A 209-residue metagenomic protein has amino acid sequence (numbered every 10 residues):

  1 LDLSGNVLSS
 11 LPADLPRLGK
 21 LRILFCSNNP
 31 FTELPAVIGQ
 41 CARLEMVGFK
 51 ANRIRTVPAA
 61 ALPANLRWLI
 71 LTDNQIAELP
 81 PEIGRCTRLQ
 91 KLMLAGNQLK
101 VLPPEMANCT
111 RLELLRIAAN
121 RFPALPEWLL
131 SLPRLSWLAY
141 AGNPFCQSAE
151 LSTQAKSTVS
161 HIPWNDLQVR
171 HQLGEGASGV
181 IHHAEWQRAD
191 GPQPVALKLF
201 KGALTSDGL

Functional and structural regions predicted by a protein language model:
L1-L3, L21-C26, E45-F49, R67-L71 (+3 more regions): Conserved hydrophobic beta-strand positions in leucine-rich repeat
L11-D14, L34-V37, I54-A60, L79-E82 (+3 more regions): The feature encodes a structural signal of leucine-rich repeats
R17-L21, Q40-L44, L62-L66, R85-R88 (+2 more regions): Leucine-rich repeat
L114-A155: Leucine-rich solenoid repeat scaffolds
T153-R170: A short, low-complexity linker immediately N-terminal to eukaryotic Hanks-type protein kinase catalytic domains
R170-I181: Protein kinase glycine-rich loop
H182-G202: Glycine-rich ATP phosphate-binding loop
